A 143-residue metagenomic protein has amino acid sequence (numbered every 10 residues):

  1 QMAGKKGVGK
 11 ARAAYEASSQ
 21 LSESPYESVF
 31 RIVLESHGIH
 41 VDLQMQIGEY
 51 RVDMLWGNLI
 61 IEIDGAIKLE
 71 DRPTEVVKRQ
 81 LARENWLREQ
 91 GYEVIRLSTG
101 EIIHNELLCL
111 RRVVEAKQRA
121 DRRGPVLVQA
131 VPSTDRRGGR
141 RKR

Functional and structural regions predicted by a protein language model:
Q1-R143: Surface segments flanking catalytic/ligand-binding clefts of nucleic-acid enzymes
